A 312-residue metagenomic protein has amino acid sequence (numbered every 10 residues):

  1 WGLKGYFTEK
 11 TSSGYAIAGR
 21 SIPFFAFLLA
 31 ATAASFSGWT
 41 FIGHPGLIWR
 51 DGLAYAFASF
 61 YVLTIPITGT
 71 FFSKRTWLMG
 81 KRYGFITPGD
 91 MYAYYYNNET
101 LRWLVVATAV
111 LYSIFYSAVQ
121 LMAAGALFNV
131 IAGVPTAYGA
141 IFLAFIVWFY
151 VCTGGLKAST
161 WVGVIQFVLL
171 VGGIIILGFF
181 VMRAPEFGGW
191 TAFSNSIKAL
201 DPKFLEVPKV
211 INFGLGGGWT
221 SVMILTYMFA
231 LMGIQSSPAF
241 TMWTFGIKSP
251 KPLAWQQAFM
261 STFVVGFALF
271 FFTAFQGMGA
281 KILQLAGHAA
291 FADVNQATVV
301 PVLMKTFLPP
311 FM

Functional and structural regions predicted by a protein language model:
W1-A16, D51-F57, T87-M91, L111-S117 (+2 more regions): Hydrophobic alpha-helical transmembrane segments
W1-F7, I67-R75, A118-G125, F149-L156 (+3 more regions): Structural signature of transmembrane alpha-helix termini at the membrane-water interface
W1-I42, G154, G173: Membrane-interface "cap" regions at the ends of multi-pass membrane proteins
G2, L47-D51, R75-M79, A123-I131 (+3 more regions): Membrane-water interface regions at transmembrane-helix termini and the short interhelical loops of multi-pass membrane
Y15-A33, M79-I114, K248-K251, W255-V264 (+1 more regions): Transmembrane-helix boundary/entry motifs in multi-pass membrane transporters
G19-I22, G43-R50, A54-A58, A93 (+1 more regions): Loop-to-helix junctions at membrane interfaces in multi-pass transport proteins
A34-S35, V62-P66, A109-V110, A144-W148 (+3 more regions): Residue-level recognition of pore/gate-forming positions within transmembrane alpha-helices of multi-pass
A56-V151, T226-G233: Helix-loop-helix module between adjacent transmembrane segments
